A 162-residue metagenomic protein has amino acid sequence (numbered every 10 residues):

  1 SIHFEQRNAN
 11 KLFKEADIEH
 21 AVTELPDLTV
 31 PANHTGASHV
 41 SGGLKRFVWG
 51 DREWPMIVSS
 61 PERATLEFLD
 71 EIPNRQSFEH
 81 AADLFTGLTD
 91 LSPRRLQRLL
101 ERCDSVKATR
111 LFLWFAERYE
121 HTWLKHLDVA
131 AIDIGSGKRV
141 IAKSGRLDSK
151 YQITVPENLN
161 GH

Functional and structural regions predicted by a protein language model:
S1-H162: Phosphate-handling catalytic interfaces
